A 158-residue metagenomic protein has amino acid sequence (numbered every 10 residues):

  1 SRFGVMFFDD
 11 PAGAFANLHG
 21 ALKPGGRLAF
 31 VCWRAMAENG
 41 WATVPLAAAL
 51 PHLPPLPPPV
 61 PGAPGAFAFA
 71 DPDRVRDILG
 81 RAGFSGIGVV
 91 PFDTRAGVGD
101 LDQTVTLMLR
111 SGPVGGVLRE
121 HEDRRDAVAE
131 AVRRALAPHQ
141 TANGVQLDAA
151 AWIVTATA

Functional and structural regions predicted by a protein language model:
S1-A12, C32-M36: A short SAM/SAH-binding and catalytic strip from SAM-dependent methyltransferases
S1-F3, A29, A151-I153: Short SAM/SAH-binding signature in class I
F8, M36-N39, F69, V98: Loop/helix-junction capping segments adjacent to catalytic residues or to phosphate/diphosphate-binding pockets
A12-R27: A short glycine-rich, Lys/Arg-flanked "PGG" loop and its adjoining helix->strand segment in the class I
R27-P55: Conserved class I S-adenosyl-L-methionine
P54-G65: A conserved pocket-lining segment of Rossmann-fold NAD(P)-dependent short-chain dehydrogenase/reductase
A63-A158: Conserved Class I S-adenosyl-L-methionine
